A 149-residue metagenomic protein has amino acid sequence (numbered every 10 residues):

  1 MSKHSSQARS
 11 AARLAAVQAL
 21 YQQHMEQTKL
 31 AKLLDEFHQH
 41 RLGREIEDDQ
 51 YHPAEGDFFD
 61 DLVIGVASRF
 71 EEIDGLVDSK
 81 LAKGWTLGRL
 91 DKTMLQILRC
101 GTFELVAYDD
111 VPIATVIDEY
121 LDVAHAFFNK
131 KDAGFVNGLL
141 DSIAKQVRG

Functional and structural regions predicted by a protein language model:
M1-A133, N137-G149: N-terminal interaction/assembly modules
